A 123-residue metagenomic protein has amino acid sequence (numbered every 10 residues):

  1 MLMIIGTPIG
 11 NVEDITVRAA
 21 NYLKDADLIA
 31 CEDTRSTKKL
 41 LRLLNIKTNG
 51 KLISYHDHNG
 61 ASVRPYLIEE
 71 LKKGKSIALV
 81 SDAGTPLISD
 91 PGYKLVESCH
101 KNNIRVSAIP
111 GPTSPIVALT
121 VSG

Functional and structural regions predicted by a protein language model:
M1-H58: Glycine-rich, flexible N-terminal cofactor/catalytic loop recognition
D14-I15, L40-L41, R64, I88-P91 (+1 more regions): Short glycine-/acidic-enriched loop or helix-start segments at secondary-structure transitions that form or flank
R18-A20, L43-I46, L67-E69, P91-V96 (+1 more regions): Short, glycine/charged-enriched secondary-structure capping and boundary segments
H58-I68: Glycine-rich, highly charged phosphate/nucleotide-binding loops
K73-G123: Short glycine-cluster motifs
